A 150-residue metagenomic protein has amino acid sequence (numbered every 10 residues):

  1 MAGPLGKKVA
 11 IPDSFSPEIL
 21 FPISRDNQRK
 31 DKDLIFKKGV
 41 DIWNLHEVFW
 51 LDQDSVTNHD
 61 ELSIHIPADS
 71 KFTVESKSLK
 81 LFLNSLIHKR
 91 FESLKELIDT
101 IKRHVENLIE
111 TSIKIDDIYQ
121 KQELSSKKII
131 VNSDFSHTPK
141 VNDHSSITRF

Functional and structural regions predicted by a protein language model:
M1-F150: N-terminal intrinsically disordered, cationic/polar leader segments that include organellar targeting peptides
